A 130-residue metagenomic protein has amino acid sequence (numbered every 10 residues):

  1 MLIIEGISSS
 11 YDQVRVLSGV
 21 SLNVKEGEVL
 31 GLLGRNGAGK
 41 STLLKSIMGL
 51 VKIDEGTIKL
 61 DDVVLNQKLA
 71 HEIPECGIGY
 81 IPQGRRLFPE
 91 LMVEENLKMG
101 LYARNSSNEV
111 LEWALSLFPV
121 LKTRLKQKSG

Functional and structural regions predicted by a protein language model:
L2-I4, L17: Conserved structural motif at the start of ABC-family nucleotide-binding domains
D12, K68-A70, V93-E109, P119-K122 (+1 more regions): ABC-type ATPase nucleotide-binding domains, specifically the catalytic core motifs of the NBD
L30-G31, Y80: Short beta-strand immediately N-terminal to the Walker A/P-loop
L33-R35: The feature captures the beta-strand-to-loop junction immediately N-terminal to the Walker
M48: Helix-to-loop junction immediately C-terminal to a conserved catalytic motif
T57-K59, V63-V64: ATP-binding/catalytic-site motifs of ATP-hydrolyzing domains
V64-R85, L111, L125-S129: ABC ATPase NBD coupling module
